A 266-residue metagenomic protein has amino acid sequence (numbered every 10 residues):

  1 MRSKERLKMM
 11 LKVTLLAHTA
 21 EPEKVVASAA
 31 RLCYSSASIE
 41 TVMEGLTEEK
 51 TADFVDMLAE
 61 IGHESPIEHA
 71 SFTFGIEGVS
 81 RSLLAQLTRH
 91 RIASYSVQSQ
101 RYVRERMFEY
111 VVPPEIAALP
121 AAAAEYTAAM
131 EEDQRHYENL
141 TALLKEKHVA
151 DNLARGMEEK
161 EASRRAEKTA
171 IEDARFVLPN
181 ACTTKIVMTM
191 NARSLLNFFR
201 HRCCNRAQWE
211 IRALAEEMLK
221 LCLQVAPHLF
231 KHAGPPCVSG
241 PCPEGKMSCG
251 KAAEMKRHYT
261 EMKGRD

Functional and structural regions predicted by a protein language model:
R2-D266: Family-specific signature for flavin-dependent thymidylate synthase
